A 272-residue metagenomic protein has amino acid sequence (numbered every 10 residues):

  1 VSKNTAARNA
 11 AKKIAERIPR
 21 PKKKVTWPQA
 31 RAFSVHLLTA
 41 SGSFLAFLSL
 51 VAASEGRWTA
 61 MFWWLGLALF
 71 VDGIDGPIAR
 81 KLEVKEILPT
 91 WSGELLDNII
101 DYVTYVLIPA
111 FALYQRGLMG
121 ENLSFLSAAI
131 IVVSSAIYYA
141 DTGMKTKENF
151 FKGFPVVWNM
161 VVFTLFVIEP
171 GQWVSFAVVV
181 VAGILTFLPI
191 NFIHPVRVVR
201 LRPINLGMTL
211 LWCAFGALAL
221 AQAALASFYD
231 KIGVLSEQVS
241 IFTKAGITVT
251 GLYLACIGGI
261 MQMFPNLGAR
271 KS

Functional and structural regions predicted by a protein language model:
S2-R17, F151-S272: C-terminal membrane-associated helical module and adjoining short loops/tails
K12-K22, D75-R80, G120-Y139, F176-I190: Hydrophobic, membrane-facing alpha-helical anchors
A15-T26, I74-W91, N149-K152: Cytosolic, membrane-interface loops and tails of multi-pass inner-membrane proteins
F33-A40, K81-Y138: Multi-pass membrane catalytic core of lipid/isoprenoid biosynthesis enzymes
L38-F44, W64-L67, V71, V103-V106 (+7 more regions): Lipid-exposed faces of alpha-helical membrane segments in multi-pass integral membrane proteins
L48-W64, I99, V103, L107-A128 (+2 more regions): Helix-coil boundary and interhelical linker segments in multi-pass alpha-helical membrane proteins
A52-L67, G76-I87: Membrane-interface helix-loop junction between the first two transmembrane segments
W91, G117-N122, T142-F150, I168-W173 (+1 more regions): Membrane-interface helix caps and helix-loop-helix hairpins in membrane proteins
